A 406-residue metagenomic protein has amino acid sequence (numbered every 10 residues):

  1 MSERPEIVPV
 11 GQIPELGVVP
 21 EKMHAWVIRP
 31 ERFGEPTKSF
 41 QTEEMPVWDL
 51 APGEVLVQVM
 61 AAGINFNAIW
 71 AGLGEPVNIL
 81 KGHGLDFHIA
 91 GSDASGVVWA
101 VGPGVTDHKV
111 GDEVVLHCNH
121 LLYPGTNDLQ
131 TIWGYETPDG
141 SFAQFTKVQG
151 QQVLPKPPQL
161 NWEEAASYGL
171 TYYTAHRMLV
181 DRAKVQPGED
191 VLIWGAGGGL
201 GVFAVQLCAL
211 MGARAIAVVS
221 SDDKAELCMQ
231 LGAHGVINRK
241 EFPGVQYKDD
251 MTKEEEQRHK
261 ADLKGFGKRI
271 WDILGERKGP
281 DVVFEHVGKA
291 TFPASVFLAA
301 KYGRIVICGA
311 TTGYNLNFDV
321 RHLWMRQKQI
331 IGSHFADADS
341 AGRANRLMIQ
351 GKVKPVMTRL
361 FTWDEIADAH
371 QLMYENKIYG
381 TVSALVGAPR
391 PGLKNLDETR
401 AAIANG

Functional and structural regions predicted by a protein language model:
S2-E21, P293-V296, A338-G406: C-terminal hydrophobic helical "lid"/dimerization subdomain of Rossmann-like NAD(P)H-dependent oxidoreductases
P46-G63, P76-L121, D139, Q159: Glycine-rich beta-strand-centered segment in the early N-terminal region that forms part of a ligand/cofactor-binding
W70, K81, S92, C118-G195 (+2 more regions): NAD(P)H dinucleotide-binding glycine-rich loop of Rossmann-like/cofactor-binding domains, especially the beta1-alpha1
T174, G199-L200, A290: Hydrophobic/small residue at the entry helix of a nucleotide-binding pocket
Q186, A299-A300: Helix-to-beta-strand junctions that scaffold the AdoMet/dcAdoMet cofactor pocket in Class I SAM-dependent enzymes
G195-A196, V287, A310: NAD(P)H cofactor-binding loop motif with strongest signal on the N-terminal glycine-rich segment
L210-A290: Adenosine-nucleotide cofactor-binding segment
V245-Y247, M251-D272, E276-R277, Y314-L360 (+2 more regions): C-terminal substrate-binding/catalytic core of Rossmann-like NAD(P)-dependent dehydrogenases/reductases
